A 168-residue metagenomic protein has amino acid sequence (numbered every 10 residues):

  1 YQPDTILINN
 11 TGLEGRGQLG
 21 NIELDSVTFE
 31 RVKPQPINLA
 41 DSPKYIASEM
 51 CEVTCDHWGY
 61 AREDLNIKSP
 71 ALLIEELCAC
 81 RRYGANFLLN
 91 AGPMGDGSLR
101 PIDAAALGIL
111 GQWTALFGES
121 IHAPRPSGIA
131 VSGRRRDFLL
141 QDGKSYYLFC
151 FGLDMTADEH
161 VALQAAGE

Functional and structural regions predicted by a protein language model:
Y1-E168: Mature catalytic domains of secreted/periplasmic carbohydrate-active enzymes
